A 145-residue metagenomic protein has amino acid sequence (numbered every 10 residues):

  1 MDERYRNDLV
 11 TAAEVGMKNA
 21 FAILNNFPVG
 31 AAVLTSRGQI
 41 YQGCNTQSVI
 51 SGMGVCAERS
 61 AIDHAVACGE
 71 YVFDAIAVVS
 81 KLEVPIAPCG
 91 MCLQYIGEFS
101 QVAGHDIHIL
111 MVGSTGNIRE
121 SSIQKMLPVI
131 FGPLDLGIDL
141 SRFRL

Functional and structural regions predicted by a protein language model:
D2-A22, E70-L145: C-terminal binding/interaction regions
A12-V15, A57-A65: Short, well-ordered amphipathic alpha-helical segments that serve as non-catalytic structural scaffolds within diverse
P28-T35: Short beta-strand scaffold segments in enzyme catalytic cores
L34, D63-E70: Alpha-helix C-terminal capping segments
N45-C56: Compact, glycine-rich, soluble single-domain proteins
C56, S60, M91-Q94: Short amphipathic alpha-helical face segments that pack within enzyme cores and frequently flank/anchor catalytic
